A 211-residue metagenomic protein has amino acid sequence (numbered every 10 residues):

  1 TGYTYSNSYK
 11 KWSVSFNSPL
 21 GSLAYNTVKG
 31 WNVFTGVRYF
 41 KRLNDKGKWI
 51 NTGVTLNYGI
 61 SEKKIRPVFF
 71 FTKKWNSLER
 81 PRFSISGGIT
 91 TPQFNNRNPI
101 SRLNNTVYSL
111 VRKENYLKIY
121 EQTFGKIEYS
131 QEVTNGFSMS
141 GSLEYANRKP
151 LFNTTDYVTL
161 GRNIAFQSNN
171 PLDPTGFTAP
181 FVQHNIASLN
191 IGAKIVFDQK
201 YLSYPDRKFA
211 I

Functional and structural regions predicted by a protein language model:
T1-W31, G36, N95-I211: Transmembrane beta-strand segments of outer-membrane beta-barrel domains in Gram-negative and organellar OMPs
V14-Y25, K41, G47-F71, I85 (+1 more regions): Transmembrane beta-strand segments that form the barrel wall of outer-membrane beta-barrel proteins
G36, G53-N57, S84-G88, S140-E144: Transmembrane beta-strands of outer-membrane beta-barrel proteins
Y39-K41, Y58, K73-W75, Q131 (+1 more regions): Residue-level signature of outer-membrane beta-barrel architecture
R42-G47, N76-R80, T134-G136, D198-K200: Outer-membrane beta-barrel channels and translocator barrels
I60-K64, P92-F94, R148-P150: Flexible loop/turn segments at secondary-structure boundaries
I65-S101: Glycine- and small hydrophobic-enriched segments that form the cores of compact globular domains
